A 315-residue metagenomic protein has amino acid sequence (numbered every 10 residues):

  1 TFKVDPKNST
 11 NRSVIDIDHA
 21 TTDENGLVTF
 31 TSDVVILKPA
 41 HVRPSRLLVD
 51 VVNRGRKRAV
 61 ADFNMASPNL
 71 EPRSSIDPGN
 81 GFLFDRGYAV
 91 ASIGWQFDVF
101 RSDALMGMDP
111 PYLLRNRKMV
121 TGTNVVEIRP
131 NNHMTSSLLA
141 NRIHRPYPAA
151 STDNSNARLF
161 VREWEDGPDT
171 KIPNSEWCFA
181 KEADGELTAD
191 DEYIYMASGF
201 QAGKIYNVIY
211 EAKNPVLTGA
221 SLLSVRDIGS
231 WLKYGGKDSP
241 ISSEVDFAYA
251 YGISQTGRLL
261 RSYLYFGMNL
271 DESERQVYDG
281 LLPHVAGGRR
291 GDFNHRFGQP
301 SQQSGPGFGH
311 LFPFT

Functional and structural regions predicted by a protein language model:
T1-T315: C-terminal His-loop and adjacent cap/lid subdomain of alpha/beta-hydrolase
